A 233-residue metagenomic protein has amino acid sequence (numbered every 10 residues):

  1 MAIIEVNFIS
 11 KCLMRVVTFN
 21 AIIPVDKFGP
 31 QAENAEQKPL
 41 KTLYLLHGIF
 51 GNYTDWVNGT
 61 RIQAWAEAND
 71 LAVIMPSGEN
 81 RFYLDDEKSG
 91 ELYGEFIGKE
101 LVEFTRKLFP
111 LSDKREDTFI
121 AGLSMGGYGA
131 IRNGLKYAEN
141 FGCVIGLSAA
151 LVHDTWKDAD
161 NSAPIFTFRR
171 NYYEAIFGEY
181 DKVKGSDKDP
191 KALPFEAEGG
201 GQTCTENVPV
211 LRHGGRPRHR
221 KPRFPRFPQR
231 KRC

Functional and structural regions predicted by a protein language model:
M1-C233: Non-catalytic cap/lid and distal C-terminal segments of serine-dependent acyl enzymes
